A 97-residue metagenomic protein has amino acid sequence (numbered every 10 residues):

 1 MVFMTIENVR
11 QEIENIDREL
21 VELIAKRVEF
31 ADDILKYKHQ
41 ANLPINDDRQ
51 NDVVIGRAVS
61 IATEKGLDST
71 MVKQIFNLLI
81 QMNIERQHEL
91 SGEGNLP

Functional and structural regions predicted by a protein language model:
M1-P97: Domain-level signature for soluble enzymes in the chorismate/prephenate branch of the shikimate pathway
